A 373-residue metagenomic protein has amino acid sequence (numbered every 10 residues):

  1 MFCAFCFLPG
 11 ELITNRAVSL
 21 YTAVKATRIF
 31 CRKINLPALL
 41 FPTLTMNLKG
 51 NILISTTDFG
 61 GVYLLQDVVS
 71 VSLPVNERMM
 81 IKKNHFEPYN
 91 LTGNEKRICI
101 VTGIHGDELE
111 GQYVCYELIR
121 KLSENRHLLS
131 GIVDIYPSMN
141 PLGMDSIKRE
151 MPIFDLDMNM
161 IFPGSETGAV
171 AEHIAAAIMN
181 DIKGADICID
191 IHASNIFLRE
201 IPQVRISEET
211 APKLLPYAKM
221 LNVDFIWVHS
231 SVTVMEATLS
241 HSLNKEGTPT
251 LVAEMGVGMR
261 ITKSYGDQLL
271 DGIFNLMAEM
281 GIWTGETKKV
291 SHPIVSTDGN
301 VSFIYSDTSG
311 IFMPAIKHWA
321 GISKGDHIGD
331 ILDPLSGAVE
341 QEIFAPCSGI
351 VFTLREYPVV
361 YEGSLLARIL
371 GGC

Functional and structural regions predicted by a protein language model:
C3-F5, R28, L39, T57: Short non-domain terminal segments
G10, R16-S19, A26, L44-C373: Structured catalytic-domain cores with a bias toward divalent-metal coordination
A23, N35-L40: Low-complexity proline/serine/threonine-rich segments in eukaryotic and viral proteins
I29, K33-I34: Polybasic, lysine-rich low-complexity intrinsically disordered segments
